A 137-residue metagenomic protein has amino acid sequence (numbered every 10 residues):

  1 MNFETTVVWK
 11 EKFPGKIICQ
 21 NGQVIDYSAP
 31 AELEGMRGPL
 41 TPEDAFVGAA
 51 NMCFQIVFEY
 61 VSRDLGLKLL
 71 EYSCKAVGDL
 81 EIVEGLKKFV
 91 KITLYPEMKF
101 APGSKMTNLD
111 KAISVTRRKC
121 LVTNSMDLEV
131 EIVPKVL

Functional and structural regions predicted by a protein language model:
M1-G48, I56-L137: Extended beta-strand/beta-hairpin segments
